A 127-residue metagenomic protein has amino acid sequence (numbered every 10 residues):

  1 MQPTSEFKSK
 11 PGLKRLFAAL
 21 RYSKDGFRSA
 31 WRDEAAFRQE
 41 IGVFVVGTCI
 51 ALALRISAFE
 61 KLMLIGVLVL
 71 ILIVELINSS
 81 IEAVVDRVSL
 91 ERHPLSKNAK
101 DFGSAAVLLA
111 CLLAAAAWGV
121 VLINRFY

Functional and structural regions predicted by a protein language model:
M1-S80, V88, R92-P94, S104-Y127: Hydrophobic alpha-helical transmembrane segments
A99: Short basic (Lys/Arg) and small-residue
